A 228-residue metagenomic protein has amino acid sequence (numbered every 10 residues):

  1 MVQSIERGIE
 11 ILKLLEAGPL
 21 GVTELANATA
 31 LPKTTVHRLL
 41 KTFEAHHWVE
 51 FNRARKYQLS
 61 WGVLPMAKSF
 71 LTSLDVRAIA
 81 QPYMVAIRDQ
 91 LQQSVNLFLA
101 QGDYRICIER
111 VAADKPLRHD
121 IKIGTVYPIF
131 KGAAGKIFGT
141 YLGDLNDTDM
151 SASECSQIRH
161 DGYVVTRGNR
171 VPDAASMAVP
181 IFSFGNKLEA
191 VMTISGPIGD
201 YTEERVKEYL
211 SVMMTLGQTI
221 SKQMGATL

Functional and structural regions predicted by a protein language model:
M1-L74, Q218, K222, A226: N-terminal helix-turn-helix
Q58-N146: Amphipathic alpha-helical effector-binding/dimerization core of metabolite-sensing transcriptional regulators
Q90, L145-D161, P172-D173, A190-L228: Juxtadomain coupling helices with adjacent low-complexity linkers
I181-F184: Sensor-regulatory modules in signal-transduction proteins
